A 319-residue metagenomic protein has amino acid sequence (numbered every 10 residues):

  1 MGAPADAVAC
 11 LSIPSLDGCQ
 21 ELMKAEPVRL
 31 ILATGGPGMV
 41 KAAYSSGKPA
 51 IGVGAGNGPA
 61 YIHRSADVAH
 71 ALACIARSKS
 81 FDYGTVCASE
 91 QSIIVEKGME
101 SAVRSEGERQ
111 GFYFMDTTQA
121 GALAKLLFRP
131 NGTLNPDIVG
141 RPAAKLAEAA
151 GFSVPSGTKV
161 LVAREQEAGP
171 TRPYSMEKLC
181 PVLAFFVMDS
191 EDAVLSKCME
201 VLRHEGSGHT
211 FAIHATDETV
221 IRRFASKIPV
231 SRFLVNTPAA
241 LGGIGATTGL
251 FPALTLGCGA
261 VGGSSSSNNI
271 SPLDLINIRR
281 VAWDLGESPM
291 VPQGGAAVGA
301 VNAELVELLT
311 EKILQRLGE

Functional and structural regions predicted by a protein language model:
M1-H70: Rossmann-like NAD(P) dinucleotide-binding subdomain of oxidoreductase/dehydrogenase enzymes
M1-P4, A25, R29, S46 (+9 more regions): Change "in soluble alpha/beta enzymes" to "in soluble alpha/beta proteins
V8, I31-L32, G56, E96 (+4 more regions): Buried hydrophobic positions in well-ordered alpha/beta secondary-structure cores of metabolic enzymes
L11, V53, E96, V235-N236: Generic beta-sheet signal
M23-E26, D67, F128-P136, Y174 (+1 more regions): Short, surface-exposed amphipathic charged segments that create phosphate/polyanion-binding patches used for binding
R29-L30, Y61, S65, I93 (+8 more regions): Hydrophobic alpha-helical scaffolding
V40-G169: ALDH superfamily catalytic-core signature
F152-L309, R316-G318: Conserved C-terminal structural/oligomerization subdomain of aldehyde/semialdehyde dehydrogenase
